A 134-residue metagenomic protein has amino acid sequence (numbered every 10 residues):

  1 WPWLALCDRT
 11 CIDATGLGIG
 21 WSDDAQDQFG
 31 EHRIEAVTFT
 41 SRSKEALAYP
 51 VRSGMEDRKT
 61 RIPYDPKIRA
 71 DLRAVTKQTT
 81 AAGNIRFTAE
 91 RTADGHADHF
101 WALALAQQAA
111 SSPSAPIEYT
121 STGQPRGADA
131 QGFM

Functional and structural regions predicted by a protein language model:
W1-A82, A130-M134: Mg2+-dependent endonuclease catalytic cores in nucleic-acid-processing enzymes, primarily RNase H-like
Q28, R69, E90, T120-S121: Residue-level signal for alpha-helical context at structural boundaries
A82-G83, G123: Intrinsic-disorder/low-complexity loop/linker signature
N84-P116: Acidic, Mg2+-coordinating catalytic module of metal-dependent nucleases/exonucleases that use a two-metal-ion mechanism
L105-M134: Acidic two-metal-ion nuclease catalytic site recognized across multiple nuclease folds, prominently DnaQ/RNase D-T
